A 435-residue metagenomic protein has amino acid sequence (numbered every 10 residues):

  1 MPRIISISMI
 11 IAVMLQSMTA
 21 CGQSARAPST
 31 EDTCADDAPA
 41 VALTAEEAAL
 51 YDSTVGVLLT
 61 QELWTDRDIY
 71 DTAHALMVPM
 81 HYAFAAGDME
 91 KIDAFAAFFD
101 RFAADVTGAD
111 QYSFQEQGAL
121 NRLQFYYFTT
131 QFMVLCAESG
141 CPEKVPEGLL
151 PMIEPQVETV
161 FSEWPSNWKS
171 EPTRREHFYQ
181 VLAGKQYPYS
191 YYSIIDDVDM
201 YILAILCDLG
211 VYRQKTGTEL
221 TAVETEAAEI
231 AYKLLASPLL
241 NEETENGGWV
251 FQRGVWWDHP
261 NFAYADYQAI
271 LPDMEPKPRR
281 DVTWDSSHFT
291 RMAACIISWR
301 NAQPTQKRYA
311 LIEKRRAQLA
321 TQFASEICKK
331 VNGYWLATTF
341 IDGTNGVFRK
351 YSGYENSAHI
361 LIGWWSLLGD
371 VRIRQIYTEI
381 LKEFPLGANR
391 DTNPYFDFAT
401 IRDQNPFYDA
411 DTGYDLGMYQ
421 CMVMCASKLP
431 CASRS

Functional and structural regions predicted by a protein language model:
M1-S8: Bacterial N-terminal signal peptides that target proteins for export
S8-S17: Bacterial N-terminal signal peptides
S29-L58, Q131-V181, I205-K215, E226-K233 (+4 more regions): Terminal, non-catalytic domain-edge segments
D52-Y127: N-terminal carbohydrate-binding/catalytic regions of secreted carbohydrate-active enzymes
E62-R67, S113-Q117, Q186-D197, P276-S287: Short, solvent-exposed segments of well-ordered alpha helices
A103-Y112, V181-P188, Q252-D281: Acidic/His metal-coordination segments adjacent to aromatic residues that form catalytic metal sites in metalloenzymes
F125, I194-I205, W284, H288-R291 (+1 more regions): Extended HEAT/HEAT-like alpha-solenoid repeat tracts in very large eukaryotic scaffold/adaptor proteins
